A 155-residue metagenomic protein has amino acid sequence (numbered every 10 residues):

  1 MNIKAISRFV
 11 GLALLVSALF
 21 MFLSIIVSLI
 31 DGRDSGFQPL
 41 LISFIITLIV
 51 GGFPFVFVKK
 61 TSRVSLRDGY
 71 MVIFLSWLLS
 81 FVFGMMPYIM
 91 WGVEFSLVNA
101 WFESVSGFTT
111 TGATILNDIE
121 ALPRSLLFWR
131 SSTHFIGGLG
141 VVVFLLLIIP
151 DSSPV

Functional and structural regions predicted by a protein language model:
M1-V155: Membrane-proximal intracellular helices of multi-pass ion channels
